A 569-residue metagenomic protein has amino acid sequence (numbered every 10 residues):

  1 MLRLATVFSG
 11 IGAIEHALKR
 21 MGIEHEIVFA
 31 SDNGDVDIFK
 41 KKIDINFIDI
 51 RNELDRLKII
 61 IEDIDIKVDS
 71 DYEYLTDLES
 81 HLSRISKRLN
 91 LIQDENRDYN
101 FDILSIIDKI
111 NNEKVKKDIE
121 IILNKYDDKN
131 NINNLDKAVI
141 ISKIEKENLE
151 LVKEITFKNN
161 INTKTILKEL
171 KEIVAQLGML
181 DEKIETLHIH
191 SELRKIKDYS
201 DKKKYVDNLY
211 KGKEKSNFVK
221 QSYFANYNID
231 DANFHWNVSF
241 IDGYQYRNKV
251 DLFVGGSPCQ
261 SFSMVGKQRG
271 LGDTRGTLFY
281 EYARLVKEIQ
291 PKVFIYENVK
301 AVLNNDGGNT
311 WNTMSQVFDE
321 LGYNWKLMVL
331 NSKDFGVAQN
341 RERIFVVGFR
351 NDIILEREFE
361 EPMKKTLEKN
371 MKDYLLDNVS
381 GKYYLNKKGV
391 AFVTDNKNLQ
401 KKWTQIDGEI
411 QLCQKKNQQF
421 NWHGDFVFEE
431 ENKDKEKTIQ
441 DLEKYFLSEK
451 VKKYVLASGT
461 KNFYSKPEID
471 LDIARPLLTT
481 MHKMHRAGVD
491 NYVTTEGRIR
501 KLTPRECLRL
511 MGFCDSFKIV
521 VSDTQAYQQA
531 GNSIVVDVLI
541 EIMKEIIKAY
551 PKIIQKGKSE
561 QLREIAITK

Functional and structural regions predicted by a protein language model:
L4-T76, S80-S83, K168-W236: SAM cofactor-binding core of SAM-dependent methyltransferases, primarily the Rossmann-like beta-alpha-beta module
R84-I110, K114-E172, Q176-K183, E192-K195 (+4 more regions): Class I S-adenosyl-L-methionine
K213-Q221, G308-N312, P504: Short, surface-exposed alpha-helical segments at coil->helix boundaries
H235-W236, G255, Y282-A283: Active-site-proximal cofactor/substrate-binding loop regions of enzyme domains
M264-Q268, V489-D490, D523: Short acidic, glycine/proline-rich loop/turn micro-motifs
H482-H485, N491-I519: FAD-binding beta-loop-beta segment adjacent to the flavin cofactor pocket
L539: Acidic-aromatic/histidine active-site loop/patch
